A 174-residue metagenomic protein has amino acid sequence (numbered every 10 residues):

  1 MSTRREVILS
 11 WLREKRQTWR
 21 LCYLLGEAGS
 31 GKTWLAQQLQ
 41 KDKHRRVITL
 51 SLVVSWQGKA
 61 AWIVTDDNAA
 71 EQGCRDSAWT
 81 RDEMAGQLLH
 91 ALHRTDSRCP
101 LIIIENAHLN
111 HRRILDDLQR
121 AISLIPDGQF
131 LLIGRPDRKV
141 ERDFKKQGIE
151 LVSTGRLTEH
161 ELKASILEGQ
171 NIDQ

Functional and structural regions predicted by a protein language model:
M1-L12: N-terminal pre-P-loop "Q-motif" helix
R13-W19: Phosphate-binding P-loop
W19-A36: Walker A/P-loop nucleotide-binding motif
K41-W56, A61-W62: Conserved catalytic segments around the Walker B and adjacent sensor/switch elements of P-loop NTPase domains
S55-H93: Conserved NTP-binding/hydrolysis module of P-loop NTPases
A91-I114: Conserved P-loop NTPase "ATPase switch" module shared by AAA+ and STAND
L109-N110, A121-K145: Sensor-1/coupling segment of RecA-like P-loop NTPase cores
S153-Q174: Conserved small helical "lid"/interfacial subdomain of P-loop NTPases
